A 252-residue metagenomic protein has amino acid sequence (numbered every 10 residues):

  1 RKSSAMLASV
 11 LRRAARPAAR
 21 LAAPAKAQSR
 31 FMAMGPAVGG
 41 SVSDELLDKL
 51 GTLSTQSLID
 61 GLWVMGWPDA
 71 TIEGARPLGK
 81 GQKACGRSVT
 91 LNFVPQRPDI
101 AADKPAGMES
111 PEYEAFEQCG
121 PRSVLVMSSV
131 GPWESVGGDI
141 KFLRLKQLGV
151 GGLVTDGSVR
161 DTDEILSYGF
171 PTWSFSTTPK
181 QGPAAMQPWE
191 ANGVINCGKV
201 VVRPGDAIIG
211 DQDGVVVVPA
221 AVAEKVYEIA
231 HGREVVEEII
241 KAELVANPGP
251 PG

Functional and structural regions predicted by a protein language model:
R1-M34: N-terminal mitochondrial targeting presequence
A33-P204, V218-G249: Feature captures the catalytic cores and cofactor-binding loops of soluble hydro-lyases/lyases that act on carboxylate
I208: C-terminal binding/interaction regions
D213-V216: Channel- or pocket-lining gating/hinge segments that regulate access to a cavity or pore
